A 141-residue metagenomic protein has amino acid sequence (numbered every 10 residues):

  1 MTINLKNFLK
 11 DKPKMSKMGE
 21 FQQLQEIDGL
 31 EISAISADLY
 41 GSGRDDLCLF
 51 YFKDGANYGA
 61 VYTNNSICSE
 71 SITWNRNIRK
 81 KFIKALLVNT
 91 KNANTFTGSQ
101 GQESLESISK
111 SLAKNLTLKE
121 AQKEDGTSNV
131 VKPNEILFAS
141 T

Functional and structural regions predicted by a protein language model:
T2-Y62: N-terminal amphipathic/basic leader segments beginning at the initiator methionine
I3, R44, T63-I67, S99-S107: Conserved active-site and cofactor/substrate-binding residues in soluble primary-metabolism enzymes
G41-D45, I78-A85: N-terminal glycine-rich anion-binding loops that anchor highly charged ligand groups
N57-R79: Glycine-rich oxoanion-binding loops at beta->alpha junctions
T90-A121: Alpha-helical support elements that line or immediately flank enzyme active sites and cofactor-binding pockets
K119-E135: Flexible, glycine/charged-enriched surface loops at secondary-structure junctions
F138-T141: Acidic low-complexity segments
